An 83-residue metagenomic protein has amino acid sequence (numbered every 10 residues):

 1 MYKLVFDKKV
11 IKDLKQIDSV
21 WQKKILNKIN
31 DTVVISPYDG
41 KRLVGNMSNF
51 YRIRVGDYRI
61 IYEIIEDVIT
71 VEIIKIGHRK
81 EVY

Functional and structural regions predicted by a protein language model:
M1-Q16, V20-K23, Y38, V55-Y58 (+1 more regions): Enriched for short, Lys/Arg-rich terminal
N30-I53: A short, surface-exposed loop/turn module that caps and links secondary-structure elements
